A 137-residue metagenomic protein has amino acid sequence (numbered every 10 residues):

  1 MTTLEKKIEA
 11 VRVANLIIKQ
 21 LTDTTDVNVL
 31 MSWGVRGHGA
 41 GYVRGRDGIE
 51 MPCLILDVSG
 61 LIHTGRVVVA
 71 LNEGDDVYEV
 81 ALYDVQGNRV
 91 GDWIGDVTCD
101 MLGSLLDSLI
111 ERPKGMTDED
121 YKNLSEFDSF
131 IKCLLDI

Functional and structural regions predicted by a protein language model:
T2-L61: Negatively charged, low-complexity tracts enriched in Asp/Glu with abundant Ser/Thr
T2-V11, G87-I137: Mixed-charge, Lys/Arg-enriched low-complexity segments
L54, V68-L71, V77: Eukaryotic intrinsically disordered, low-complexity regulatory linkers and tails enriched in Ser/Thr/Pro
G60-I62, E73-D75: A generic beta-sheet turn/junction motif
H63-V67: Short, surface-exposed coil-to-beta transition loops
G74-G87: Short, surface-exposed beta-strand/strand-loop-strand elements in extracellular ectodomains
